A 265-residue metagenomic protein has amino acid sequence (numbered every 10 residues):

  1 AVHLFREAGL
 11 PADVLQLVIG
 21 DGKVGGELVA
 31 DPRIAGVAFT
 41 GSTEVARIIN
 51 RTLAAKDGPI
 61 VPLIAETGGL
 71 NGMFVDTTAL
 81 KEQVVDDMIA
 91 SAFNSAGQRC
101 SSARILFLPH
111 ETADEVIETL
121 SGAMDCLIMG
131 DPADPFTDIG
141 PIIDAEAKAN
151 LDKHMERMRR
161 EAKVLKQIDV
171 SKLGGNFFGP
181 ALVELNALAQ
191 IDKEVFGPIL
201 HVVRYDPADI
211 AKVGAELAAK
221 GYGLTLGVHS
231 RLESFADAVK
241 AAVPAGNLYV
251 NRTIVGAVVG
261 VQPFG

Functional and structural regions predicted by a protein language model:
A1, Q16-A35: A structured beta-alpha segment of the ubiquitous adenosine-cofactor-binding alpha/beta core
A1-L10, D237: A glycine-rich phosphate/pyrophosphate-binding beta-strand-loop-alpha-helix module
E7-V14, A30-P32, G36, T43-L188 (+2 more regions): ALDH superfamily catalytic-core signature
V14-Q16, P62, T225, L232: Residues at or immediately flanking beta-strands
I19, G41, A65-T67, V228-S230 (+1 more regions): Active-site proximal loops enriched in glycine and acidic residues that flank catalytic Cys/His/Asp and coordinate
G20-V24, V45, E233-S234: Short acidic loop-to-helix transition motifs that present clustered carboxylates
G26-E27, R47, A215, D237: Alpha-helical segments flanking ligand/cofactor-binding loops in enzyme cores
R33-I34, I128, F177-G265: Conserved C-terminal structural/oligomerization subdomain of aldehyde/semialdehyde dehydrogenase
